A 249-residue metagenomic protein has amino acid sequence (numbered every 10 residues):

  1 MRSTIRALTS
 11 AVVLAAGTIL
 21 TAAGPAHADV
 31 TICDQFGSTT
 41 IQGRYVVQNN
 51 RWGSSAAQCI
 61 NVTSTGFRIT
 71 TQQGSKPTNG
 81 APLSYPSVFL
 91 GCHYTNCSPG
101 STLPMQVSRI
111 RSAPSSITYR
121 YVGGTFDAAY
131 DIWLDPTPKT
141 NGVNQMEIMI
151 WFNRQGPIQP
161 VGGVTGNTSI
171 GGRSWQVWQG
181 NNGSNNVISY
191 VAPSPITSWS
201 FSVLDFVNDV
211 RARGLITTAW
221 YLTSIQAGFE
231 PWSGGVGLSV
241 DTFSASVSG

Functional and structural regions predicted by a protein language model:
M1-A28: Secretory targeting and sorting signals
D29-G80, G249: N-terminal segment immediately downstream of the Sec signal-peptide cleavage site in secreted/extracellular proteins
T31, T40, G66-T70, P104 (+4 more regions): Ser/Thr- (and often Asn-) enriched beta-sheet segments in non-cytosolic proteins
F67-T71, R111-T118, Y130-I132, L222-P231: Short, hydrophobic/proline-enriched secondary-structure or compact coil segments at domain edges
G74-Y85, Y121-T125, K139-V143, T197-S200 (+1 more regions): Short, surface-exposed beta-strand/loop "edge" segments at domain boundaries and coil↔beta transitions
S84-T165: Extracellular-facing segments of soluble proteins and assemblies that are Gly/Ser/Thr-biased and enriched in aromatics
P138-L204: Short helix-loop boundary/capping segments
S194-G249: Long, compositionally biased interface segments
